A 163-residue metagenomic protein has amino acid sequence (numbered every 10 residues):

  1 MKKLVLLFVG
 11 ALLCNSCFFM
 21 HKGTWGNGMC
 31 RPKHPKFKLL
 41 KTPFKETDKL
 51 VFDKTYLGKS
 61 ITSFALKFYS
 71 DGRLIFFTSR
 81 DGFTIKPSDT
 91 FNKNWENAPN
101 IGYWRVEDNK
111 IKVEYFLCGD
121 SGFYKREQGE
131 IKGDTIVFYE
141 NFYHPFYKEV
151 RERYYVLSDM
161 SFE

Functional and structural regions predicted by a protein language model:
L4-L13: Sec-dependent N-terminal signal peptides
C17-I101, E107, K112-E163: Lipid interaction determinants
